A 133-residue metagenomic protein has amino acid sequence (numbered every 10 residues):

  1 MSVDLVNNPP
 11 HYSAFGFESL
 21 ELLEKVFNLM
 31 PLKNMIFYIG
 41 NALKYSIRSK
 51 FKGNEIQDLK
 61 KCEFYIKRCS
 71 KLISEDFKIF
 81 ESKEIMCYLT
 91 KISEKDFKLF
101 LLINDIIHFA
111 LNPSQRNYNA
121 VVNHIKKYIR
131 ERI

Functional and structural regions predicted by a protein language model:
M1-I133: Intrinsically disordered, low-complexity regulatory regions that flank transcription factor DNA-binding cores
